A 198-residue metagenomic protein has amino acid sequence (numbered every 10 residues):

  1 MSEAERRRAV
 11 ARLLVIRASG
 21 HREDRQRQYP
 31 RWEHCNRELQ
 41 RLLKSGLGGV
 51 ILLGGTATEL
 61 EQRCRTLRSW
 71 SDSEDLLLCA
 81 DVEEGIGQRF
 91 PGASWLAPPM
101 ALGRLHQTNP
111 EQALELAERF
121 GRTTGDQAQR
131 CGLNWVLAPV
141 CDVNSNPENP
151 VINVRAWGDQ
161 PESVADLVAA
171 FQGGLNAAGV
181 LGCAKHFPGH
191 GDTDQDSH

Functional and structural regions predicted by a protein language model:
M1-C35: Boundary/entry segment of secreted carbohydrate-active catalytic domains
V10-A11, S73-D75, A177-V180: Short coil/turn connectors at secondary-structure junctions
W32, L43-V164, H186, G191-H198: Enzymes and membrane/adaptor proteins characterized by extended Gly/Ser/Thr/Asp/Glu-rich, aromatic-dotted
L39-Q40: N-terminal positively charged helical leader segments and presequences
D166-A178, A184: Metal-dependent enolase-superfamily TIM-barrel catalytic cores that perform enediolate-based chemistry
